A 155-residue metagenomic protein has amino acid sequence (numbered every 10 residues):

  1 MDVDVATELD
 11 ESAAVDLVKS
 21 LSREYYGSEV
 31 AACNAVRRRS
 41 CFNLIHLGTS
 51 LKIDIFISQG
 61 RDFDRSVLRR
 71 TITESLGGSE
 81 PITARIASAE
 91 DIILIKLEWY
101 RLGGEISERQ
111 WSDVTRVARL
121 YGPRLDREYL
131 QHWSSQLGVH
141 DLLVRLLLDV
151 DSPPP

Functional and structural regions predicted by a protein language model:
M1-P155: Compositionally biased terminal segments of proteins
